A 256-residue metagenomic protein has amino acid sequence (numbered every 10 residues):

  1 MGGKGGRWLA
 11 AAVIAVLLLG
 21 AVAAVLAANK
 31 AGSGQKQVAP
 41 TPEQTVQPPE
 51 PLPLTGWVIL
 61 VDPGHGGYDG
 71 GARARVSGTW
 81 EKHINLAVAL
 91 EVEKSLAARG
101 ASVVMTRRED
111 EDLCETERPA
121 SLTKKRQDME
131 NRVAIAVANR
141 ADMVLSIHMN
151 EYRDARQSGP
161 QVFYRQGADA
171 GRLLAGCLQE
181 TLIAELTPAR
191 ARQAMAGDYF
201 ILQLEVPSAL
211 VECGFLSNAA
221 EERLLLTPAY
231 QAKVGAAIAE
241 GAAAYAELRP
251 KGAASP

Functional and structural regions predicted by a protein language model:
M1-P256: Catalytic-site microenvironment of enzymes that process N-acetyl-hexosamine-containing cell-wall polysaccharides
